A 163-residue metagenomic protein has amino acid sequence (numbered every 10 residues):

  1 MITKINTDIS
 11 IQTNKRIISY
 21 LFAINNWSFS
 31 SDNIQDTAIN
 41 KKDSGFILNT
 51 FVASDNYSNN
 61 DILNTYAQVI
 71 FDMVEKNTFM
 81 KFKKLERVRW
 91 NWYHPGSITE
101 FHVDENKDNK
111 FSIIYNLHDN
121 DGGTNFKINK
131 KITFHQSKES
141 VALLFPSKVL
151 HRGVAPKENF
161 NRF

Functional and structural regions predicted by a protein language model:
M1-K81: Non-heme Fe(II)/2-oxoglutarate
N60-F163: Catalytic core of non-heme Fe(II) oxygenases with the double-stranded beta-helix
